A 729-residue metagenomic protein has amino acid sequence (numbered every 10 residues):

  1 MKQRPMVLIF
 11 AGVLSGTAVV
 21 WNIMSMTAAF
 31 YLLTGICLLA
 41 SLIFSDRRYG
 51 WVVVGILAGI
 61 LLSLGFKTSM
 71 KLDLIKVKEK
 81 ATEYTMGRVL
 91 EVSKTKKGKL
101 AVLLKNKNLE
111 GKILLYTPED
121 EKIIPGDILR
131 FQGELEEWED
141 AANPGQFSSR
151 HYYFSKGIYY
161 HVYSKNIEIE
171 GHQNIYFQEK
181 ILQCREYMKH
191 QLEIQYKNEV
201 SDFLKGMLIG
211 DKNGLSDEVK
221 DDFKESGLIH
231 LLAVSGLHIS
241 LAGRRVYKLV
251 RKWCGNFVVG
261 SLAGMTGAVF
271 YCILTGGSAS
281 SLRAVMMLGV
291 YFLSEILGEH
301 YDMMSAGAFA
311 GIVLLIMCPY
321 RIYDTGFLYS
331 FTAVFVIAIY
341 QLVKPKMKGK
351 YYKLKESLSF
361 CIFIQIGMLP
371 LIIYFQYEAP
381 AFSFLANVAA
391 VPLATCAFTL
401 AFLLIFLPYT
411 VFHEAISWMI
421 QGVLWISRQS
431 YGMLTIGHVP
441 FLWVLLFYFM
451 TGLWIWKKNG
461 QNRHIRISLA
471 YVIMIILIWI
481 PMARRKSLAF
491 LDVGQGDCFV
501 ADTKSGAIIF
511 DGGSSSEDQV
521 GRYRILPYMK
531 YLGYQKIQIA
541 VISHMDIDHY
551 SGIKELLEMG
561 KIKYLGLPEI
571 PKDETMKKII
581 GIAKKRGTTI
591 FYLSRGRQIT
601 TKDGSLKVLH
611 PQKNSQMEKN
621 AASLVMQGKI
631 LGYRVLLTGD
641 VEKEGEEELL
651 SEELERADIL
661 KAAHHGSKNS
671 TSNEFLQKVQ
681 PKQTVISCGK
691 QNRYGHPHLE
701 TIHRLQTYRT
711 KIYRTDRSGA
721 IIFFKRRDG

Functional and structural regions predicted by a protein language model:
M1-K76, R283: N-terminal leader/targeting segments
L8, G12, I36, A40 (+9 more regions): Hydrophobic alpha-helical transmembrane segments in multi-pass membrane proteins
A11, S155-V285, F292, A489-L491 (+5 more regions): Aromatic-rich juxtamembrane segments at the membrane interface
L57-H230, R522-K530, K536, I570-N620 (+1 more regions): Membrane-interface helix/helix-cap signal primarily in integral membrane proteins
P319-Y323, S427-I539, K584-I659, S670 (+1 more regions): Core dinuclear metal-dependent hydrolase active-site scaffold
I537-D548, L660-H664: Metallo-beta-lactamase
I547-K585, P681: Active-site HxH/HxHxD metal-binding segment of metal-dependent hydrolases
Y564, E648-G719: Cap/insert and terminal regions of metallo-dependent hydrolase folds
